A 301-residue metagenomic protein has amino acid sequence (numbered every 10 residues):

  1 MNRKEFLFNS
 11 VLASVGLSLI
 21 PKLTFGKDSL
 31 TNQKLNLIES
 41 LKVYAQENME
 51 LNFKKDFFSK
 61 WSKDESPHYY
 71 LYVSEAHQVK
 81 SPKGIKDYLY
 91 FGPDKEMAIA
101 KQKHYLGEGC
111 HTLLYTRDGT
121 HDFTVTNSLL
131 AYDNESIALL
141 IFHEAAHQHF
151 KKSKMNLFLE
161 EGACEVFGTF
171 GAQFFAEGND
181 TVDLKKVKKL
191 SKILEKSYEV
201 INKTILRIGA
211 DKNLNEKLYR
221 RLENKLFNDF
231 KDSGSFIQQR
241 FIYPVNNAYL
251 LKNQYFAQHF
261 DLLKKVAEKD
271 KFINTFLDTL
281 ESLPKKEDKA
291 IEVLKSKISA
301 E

Functional and structural regions predicted by a protein language model:
M1, P21-N32: C-terminal segment of N-terminal export signals and the immediately downstream linker at the start of the mature
M1-S14: N-terminal secretory signal peptides and thylakoid transit peptides that target proteins across membranes
S29-E65: Hydrophobic or amphipathic, alpha-helical segments that drive membrane association/targeting
T31, L130-L139, N156-E161, V187-L194 (+3 more regions): Solvent-exposed, acidic/flexible segments
D56-L194: Acidic/His-rich structured neighborhood in mature extracellular/periplasmic domains
S197-E301: Pan-zinc metallopeptidase signature
